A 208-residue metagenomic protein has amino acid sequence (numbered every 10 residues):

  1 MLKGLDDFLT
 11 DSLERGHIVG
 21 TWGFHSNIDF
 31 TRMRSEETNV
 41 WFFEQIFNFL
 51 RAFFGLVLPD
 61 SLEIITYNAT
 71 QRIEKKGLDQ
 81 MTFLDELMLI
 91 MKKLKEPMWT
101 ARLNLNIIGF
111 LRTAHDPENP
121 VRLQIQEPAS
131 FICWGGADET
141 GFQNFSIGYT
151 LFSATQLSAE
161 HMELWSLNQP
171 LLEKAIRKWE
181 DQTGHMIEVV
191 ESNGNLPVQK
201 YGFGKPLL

Functional and structural regions predicted by a protein language model:
M1-E74: N-terminal leader/presequence regions that precede the main folded/catalytic core
L9-G20, F30-R34, E74-E96, N193-L208: Polar/charged, Gly/Pro-rich intrinsically disordered segments
I18-F30, D85-K92, Q143-S158: Short, hydrophobic beta-strand segments
R34-E37, W41-E44, T82, E163 (+2 more regions): Alpha-helix boundary/N-cap detector
E44-G55, L78-M81, D85-M88, K92 (+3 more regions): Generic structural signal for well-ordered, non-transmembrane alpha-helical segments in soluble/cytosolic regions
A52-K76, T100-L103, K178-Y201: Short glycine-rich, low-complexity/disordered patches
Q80-T150, F203-L208: Aromatic/basic-lined ligand-recognition segments that form π-stacking hydrophobic pockets flanked by Lys/Arg to engage
E139-L208: Acidic, proline/glycine-rich low-complexity IDRs
